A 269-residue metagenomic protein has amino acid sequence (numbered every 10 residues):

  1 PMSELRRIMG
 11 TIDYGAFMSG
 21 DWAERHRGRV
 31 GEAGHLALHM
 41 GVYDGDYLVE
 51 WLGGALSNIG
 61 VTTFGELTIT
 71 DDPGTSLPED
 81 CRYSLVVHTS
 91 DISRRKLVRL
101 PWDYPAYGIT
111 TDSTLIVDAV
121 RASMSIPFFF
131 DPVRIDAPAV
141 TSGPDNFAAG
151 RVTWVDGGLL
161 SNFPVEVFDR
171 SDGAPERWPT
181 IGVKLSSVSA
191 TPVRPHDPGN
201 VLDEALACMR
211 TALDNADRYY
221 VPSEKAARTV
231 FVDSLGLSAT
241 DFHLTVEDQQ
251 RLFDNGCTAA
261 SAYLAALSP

Functional and structural regions predicted by a protein language model:
P1-P269: Patatin-like phospholipase
